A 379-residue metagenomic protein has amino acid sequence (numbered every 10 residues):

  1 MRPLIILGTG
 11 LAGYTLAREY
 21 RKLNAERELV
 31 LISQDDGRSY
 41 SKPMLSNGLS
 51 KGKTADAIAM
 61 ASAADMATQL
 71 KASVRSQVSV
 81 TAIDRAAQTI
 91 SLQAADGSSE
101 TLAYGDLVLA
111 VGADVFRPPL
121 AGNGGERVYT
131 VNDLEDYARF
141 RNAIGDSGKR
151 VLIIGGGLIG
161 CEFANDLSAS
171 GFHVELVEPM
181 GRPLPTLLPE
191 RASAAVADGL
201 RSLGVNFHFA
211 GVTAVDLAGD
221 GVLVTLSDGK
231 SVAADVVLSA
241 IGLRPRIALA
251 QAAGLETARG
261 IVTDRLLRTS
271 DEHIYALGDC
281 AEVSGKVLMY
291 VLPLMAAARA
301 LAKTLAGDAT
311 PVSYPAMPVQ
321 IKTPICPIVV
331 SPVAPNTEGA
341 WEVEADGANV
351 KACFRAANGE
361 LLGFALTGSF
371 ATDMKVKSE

Functional and structural regions predicted by a protein language model:
R2-A72, D166-L187: Beta1-alpha1 glycine-rich phosphate/pyrophosphate-binding loop at the start of Rossmann-like nucleotide-binding domains
R2-P3, K22, C280-D373: Mid-to-C-terminal Rossmann-like scaffold of FAD/NAD(P)H-dependent oxidoreductases
L7, V80, L102-G112, I154 (+2 more regions): Short hydrophobic core segments
G10-L11, D36, A113-V115, E135 (+3 more regions): Residue-level detector of alpha-helix initiation sites
I58-A59, R150, L158-A214, L294 (+2 more regions): Rossmann-like dinucleotide-binding cores of NAD(P)H-dependent redox enzymes
S76-Q88, F209-D220: A conserved short coil-to-beta-strand element within the FAD-binding core of flavoproteins
L109-S170: Glycine-rich dinucleotide-binding loop and its adjacent helix/turn
G125-S147, D220-T225, K230-K303: FAD-site-proximal beta/loop scaffold in flavoenzymes
